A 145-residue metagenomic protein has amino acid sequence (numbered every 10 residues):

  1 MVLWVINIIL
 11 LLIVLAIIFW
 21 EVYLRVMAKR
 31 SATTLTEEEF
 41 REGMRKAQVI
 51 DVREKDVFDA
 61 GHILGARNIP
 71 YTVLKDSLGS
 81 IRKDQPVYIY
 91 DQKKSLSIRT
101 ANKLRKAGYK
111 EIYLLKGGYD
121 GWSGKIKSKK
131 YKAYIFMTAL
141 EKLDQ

Functional and structural regions predicted by a protein language model:
M1-E37, G43-R45, K55-D84, S95-Q145: Rhodanese-like catalytic fold shared by cysteine-dependent sulfurtransferases and DSP/PTP-type phosphatases
V49-D51: Structural scaffold elements adjacent to functional motifs in cytosolic proteins
